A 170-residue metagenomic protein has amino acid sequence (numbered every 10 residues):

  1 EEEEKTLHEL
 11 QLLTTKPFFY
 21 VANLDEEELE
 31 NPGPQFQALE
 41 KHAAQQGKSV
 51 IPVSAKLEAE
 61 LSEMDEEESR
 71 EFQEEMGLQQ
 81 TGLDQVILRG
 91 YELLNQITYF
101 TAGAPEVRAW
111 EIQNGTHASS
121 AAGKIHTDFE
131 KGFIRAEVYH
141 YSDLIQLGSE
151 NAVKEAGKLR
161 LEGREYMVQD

Functional and structural regions predicted by a protein language model:
E1-D170: C-terminal-of-GTPase-core extension/linker across diverse P-loop GTPases
